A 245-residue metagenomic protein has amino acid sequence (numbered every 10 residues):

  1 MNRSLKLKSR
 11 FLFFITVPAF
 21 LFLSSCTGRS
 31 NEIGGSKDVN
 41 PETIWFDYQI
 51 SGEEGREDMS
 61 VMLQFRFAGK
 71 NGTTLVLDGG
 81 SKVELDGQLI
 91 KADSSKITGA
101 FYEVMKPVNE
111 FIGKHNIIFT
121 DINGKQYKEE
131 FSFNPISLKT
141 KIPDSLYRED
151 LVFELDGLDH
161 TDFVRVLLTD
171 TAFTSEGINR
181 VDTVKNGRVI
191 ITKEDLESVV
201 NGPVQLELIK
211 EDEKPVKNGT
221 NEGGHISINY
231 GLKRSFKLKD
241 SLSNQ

Functional and structural regions predicted by a protein language model:
M1-S9: N-terminal secretory signal peptides that target proteins for export/translocation
R10-V17: Sec-dependent signal peptide recognition, specifically the positively charged N-region followed immediately by
F22-S25: C-terminal motif of bacterial Sec signal peptides marking the signal peptidase cleavage site
T27-G124, K128-F131, E194-Q245: Ser/Thr/Pro- and often Gln-rich low-complexity regulatory segments of eukaryotic transcriptional regulators
F131-K139: A short "linker-to-beta-strand initiation" element
L138-I190, D195: Short helix-loop boundary/capping segments
